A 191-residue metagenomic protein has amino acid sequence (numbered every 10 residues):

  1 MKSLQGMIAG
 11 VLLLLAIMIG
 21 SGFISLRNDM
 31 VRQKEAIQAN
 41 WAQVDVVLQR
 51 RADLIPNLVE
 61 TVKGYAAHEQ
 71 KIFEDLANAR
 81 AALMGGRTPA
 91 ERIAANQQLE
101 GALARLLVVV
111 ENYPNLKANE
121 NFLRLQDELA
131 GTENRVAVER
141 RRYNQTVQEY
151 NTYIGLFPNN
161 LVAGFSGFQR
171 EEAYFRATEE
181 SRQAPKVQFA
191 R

Functional and structural regions predicted by a protein language model:
M1-R191: A helix-centric hydrophobic-segment signal that preferentially recognizes long, alpha-helical stretches used
